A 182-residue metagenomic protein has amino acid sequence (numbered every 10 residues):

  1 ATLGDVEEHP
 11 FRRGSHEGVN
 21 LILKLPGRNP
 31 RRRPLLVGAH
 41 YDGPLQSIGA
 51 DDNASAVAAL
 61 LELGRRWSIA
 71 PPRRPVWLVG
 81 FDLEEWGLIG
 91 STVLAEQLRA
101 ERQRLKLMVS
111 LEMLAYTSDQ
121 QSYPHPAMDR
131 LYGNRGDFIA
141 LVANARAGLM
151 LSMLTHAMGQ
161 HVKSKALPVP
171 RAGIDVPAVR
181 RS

Functional and structural regions predicted by a protein language model:
A1-R28, L167-P170: A non-catalytic alpha/beta surface segment that caps or lines the substrate-entry region of metallo-dependent hydrolase
E7-R12, G43-N53, G80-D82, L105 (+2 more regions): Second-shell loop/turn segments in exported
E8, I22-K24, P34-G38, W77-G80 (+1 more regions): Structural recognition of the beta-strand scaffold that forms the well-ordered cores of secreted hydrolase catalytic
R12-H16, R28-P30, Y41-L45, L83-G87 (+2 more regions): Solvent-exposed loop/turn segments at secondary-structure junctions within structured extracellular/periplasmic domains
L23, V37-G87: Alpha-helical metal-binding/catalytic segments enriched in His/Glu/Asp
R31-L35, P72-W77, Q103-L107, G159-K165: Loop/turn elements at helix/coil->beta-strand transitions in domains of secreted/extracellular proteins
E96-D119: A glycine-rich helix N-cap at a beta->alpha junction
L114, D119-S182: Active-site-adjacent substrate-binding region of metalloamidase/peptidase-like peptide-processing proteins
